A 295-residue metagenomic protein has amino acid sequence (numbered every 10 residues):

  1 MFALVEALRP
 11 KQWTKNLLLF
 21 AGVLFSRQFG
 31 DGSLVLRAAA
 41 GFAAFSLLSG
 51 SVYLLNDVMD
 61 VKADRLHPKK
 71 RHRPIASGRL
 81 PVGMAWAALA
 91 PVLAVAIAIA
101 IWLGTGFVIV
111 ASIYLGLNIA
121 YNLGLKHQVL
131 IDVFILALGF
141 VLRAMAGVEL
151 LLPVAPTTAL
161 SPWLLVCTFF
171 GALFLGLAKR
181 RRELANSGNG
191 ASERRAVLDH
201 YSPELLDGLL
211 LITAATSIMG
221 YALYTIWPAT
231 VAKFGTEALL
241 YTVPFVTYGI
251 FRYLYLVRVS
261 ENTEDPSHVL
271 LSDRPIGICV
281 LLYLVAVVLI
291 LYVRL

Functional and structural regions predicted by a protein language model:
M1, S46-S51, R71-H72, A94 (+6 more regions): Short hydrophobic "helix-edge" motifs at membrane interfaces and signal-peptide entry regions
M1-R65, G78-P91: Topogenic membrane-insertion module of multi-pass membrane proteins
F2-V5, L123, V141, A146-L295: C-terminal membrane-associated helical module and adjoining short loops/tails
K11, V52-L55, P68, I113-G116 (+3 more regions): Alpha-helical transmembrane segments of polytopic integral membrane proteins, especially the permease/helical cores
L17-A21, A39, A43-G50, A87-A98 (+10 more regions): Generic alpha-helical transmembrane segments of integral inner-membrane proteins, especially permease/transport modules
S33-R37, T105-A111, V129-I131, L160-W163 (+1 more regions): Short, aromatic-rich membrane-interface segments at the entry and exit of alpha-helical transmembrane domains
L48-A76, L125, I131, L177-A185 (+1 more regions): Acidic (Asp/Glu-rich) catalytic motifs at the cytosolic membrane interface
V61, L66-A111, S161-A172, D207-I218 (+1 more regions): Multi-pass membrane catalytic core of lipid/isoprenoid biosynthesis enzymes
